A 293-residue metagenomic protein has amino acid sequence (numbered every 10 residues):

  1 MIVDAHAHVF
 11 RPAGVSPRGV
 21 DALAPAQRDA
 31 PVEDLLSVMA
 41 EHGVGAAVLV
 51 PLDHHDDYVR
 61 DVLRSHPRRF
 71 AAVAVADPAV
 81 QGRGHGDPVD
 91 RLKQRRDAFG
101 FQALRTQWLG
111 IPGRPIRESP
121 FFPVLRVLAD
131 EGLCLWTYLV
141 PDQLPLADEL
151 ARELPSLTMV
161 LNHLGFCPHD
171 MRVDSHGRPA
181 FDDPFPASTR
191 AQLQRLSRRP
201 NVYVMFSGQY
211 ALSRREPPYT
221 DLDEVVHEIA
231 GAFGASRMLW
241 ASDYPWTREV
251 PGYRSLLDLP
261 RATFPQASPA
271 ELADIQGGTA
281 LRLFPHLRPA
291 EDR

Functional and structural regions predicted by a protein language model:
M1-A5, L23-A46, H227-E228, A232-L239 (+1 more regions): Mid-to-C-terminal alpha-helical segments outside catalytic/metal-binding sites
M1-R18: Replace "His-x-His-based motif
I2-A5, L49-V50, V73-A74, R105 (+4 more regions): Active-site neighborhood of phospho(di)ester-bond hydrolases with catalytic His/Asp-centered motifs
H6, M39, V59, L104 (+6 more regions): Conserved, mostly hydrophobic/aromatic
F10-A13, H54-D57, A79-Q81, I111-P112 (+4 more regions): Active-site environment of divalent metal-dependent phosphoester hydrolases
A22-H54, R69-D77, Q102-L109, L135 (+1 more regions): Divalent metal-dependent hydrolysis catalytic cores, especially in the metallo-beta-lactamase
D56-Q143, E149, D183-P184, Q209: Active-site gating/metal-coordination segments in enzymes
P115-L239, E291-D292: Catalytic pocket-lining loop regions of alpha/beta-barrel enzymes, especially the amidohydrolase/enolase/GH5 lineages
